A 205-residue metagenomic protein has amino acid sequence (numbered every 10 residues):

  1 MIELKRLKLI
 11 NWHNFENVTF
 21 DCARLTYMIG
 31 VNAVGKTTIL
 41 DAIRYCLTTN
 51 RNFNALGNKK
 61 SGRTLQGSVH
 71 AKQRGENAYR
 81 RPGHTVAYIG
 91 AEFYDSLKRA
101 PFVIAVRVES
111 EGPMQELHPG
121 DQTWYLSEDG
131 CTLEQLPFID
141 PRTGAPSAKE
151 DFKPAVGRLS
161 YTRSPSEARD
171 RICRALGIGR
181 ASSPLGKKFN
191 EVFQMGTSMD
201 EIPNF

Functional and structural regions predicted by a protein language model:
M1-T48: Pre-Walker A-like glycine/lysine-rich segment at the N-terminus of P-loop NTPase domains
E16-N17, E76-A78, M195-E201: Generic recognition of flexible, low-complexity loop/linker segments
T38, L56-G62: Juxtamembrane/interface motifs at transmembrane-helix termini
Y45-N58: Post-Walker A helix-loop "phosphate-sensing" segment adjacent to the P-loop in P-loop NTPases
G62-A181: Nucleotide-state sensing region of NTPase/ATPase domains
S164-F205: Extended assembly-interface/linker segments at domain junctions
